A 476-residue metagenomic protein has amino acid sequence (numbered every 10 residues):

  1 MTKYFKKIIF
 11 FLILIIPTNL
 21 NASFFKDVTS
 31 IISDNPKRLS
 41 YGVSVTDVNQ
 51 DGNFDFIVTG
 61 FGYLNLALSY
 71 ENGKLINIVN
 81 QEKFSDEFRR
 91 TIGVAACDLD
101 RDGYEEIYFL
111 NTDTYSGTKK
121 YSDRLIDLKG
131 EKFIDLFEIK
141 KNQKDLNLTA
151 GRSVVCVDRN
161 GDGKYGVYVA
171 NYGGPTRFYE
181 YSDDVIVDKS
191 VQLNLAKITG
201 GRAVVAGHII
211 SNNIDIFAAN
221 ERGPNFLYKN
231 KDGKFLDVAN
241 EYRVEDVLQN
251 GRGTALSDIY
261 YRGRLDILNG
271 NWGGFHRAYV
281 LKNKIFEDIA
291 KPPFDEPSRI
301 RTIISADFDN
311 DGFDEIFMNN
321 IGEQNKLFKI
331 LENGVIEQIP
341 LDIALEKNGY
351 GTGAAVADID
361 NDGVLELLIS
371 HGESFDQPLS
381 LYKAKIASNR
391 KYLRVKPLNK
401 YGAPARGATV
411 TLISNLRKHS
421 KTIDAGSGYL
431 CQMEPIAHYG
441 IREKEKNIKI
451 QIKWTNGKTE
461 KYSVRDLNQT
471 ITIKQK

Functional and structural regions predicted by a protein language model:
M1-I9: Bacterial N-terminal signal peptides that target proteins for export
I9-N19: Bacterial N-terminal signal peptides
A22-R38, S69-R89, I126-T149, Y179-T199 (+7 more regions): Blade-edge motifs of beta-propeller repeat domains
S30-D34, F286, G334-K476: Gly/Ser/Thr/Pro-enriched helix-cap/hinge segments flanking short amphipathic alpha-helices
I31-Y63: Beta-strand-rich domains and repeat architectures in extracellular enzymes and scaffolds, especially beta-propellers
S40-Q50, T91-R101, E106, G151-G161 (+4 more regions): Beta-propeller blade termini
Q50-T59, R101-L110, G161-A170, S211-A219 (+3 more regions): Acidic/hydrophobic-patterned starts of short beta strands in beta-sheet-rich repeat architectures
G62-Y63, S116-Y121, A170-G174, N220-G223 (+3 more regions): Short, solvent-exposed loop/turn segments at conserved positions within beta-propeller repeat blades
